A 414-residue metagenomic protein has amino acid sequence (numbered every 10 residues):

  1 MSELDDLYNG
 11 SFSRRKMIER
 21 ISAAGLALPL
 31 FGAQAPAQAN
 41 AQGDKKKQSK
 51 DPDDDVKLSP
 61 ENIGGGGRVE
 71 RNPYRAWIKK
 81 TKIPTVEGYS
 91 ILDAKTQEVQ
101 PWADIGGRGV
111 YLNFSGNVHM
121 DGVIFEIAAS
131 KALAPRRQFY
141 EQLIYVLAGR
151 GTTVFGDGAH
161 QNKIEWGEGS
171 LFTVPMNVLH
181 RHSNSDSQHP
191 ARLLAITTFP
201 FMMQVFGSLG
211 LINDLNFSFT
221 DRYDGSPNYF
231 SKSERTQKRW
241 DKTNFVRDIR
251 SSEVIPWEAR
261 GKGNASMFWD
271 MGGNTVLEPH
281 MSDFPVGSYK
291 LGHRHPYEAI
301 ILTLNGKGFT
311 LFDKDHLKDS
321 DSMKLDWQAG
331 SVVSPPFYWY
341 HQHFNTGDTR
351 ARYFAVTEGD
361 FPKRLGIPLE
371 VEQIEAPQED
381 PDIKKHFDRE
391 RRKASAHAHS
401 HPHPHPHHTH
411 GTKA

Functional and structural regions predicted by a protein language model:
M1-K16, Q38-N40: N-terminal secretory signal peptides
R14-P29: N-terminal export leaders
G43-V118, L209-V276, H280, P381-A414: A short, N-terminal "cap"/entry segment at the start of jelly-roll beta-barrel domains of the cupin/DSBH fold
R108, V123-R137, H280-R294: Conserved short histidine dyad/triad with adjacent acidic residue
A132-A134, T152, L171-F172, M176-H182 (+3 more regions): Histidine-centered metal-chelating micro-motifs
F139-T152, G156-D157, P296-D315: Glycine- and acidic-residue-biased ligand/ion/polar-headgroup-sensing regions
L143-Y145, T173, Q188-V205, I301-L302 (+1 more regions): A short hydrophobic beta-strand segment most commonly corresponding to one strand of the jelly-roll/cupin
G158-T173, H316-S334: Short acidic-glycine-tyrosine-enriched beta hairpin
